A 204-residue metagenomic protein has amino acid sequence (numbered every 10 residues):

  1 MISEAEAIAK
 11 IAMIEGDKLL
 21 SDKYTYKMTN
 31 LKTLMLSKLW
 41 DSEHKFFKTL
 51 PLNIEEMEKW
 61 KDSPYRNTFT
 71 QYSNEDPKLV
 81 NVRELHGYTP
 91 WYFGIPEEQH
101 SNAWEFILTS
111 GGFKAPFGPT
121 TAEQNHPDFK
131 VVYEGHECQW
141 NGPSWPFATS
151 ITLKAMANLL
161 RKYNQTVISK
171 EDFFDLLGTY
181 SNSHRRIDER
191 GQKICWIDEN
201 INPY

Functional and structural regions predicted by a protein language model:
I2-H100, D175-Y204: Catalytic cores of carbohydrate-active enzymes
G16, E43, E105, V167-I168: Residue-level detector of alpha-helical recognition elements and their boundaries
K27, E75-L85, E137-A148, S169: Secondary-structure capping and boundary motifs in well-ordered enzyme cores
R66-T68, T109-G112: Short, low-complexity, polar/charged sequence segments that are solvent-exposed and flexible
Q71-Y72, Y133-E137, Q165-D172: Generic alpha-helix detector with strongest preference for long hydrophobic helices that associate with membranes
P90-E98, W104, S110-K162: C-terminal substrate/ligand-recognition segments
G118, S169-D172, N202: Helix N-terminus capping/helix-initiation residues
P143-I187: Active-site-proximal substrate-binding groove within the catalytic cores of carbohydrate-active enzymes
